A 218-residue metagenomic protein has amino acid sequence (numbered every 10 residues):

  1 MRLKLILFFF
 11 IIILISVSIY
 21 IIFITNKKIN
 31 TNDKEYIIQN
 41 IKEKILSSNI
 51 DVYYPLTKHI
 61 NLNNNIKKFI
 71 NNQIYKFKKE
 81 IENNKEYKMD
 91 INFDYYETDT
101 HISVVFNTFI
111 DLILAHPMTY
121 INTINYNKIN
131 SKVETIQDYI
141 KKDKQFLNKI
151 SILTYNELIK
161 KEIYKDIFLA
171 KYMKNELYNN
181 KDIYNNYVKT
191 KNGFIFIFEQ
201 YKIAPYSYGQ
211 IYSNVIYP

Functional and structural regions predicted by a protein language model:
R2-F10, V17-P218: Compositionally biased intrinsically disordered regions enriched in Thr/Gly
